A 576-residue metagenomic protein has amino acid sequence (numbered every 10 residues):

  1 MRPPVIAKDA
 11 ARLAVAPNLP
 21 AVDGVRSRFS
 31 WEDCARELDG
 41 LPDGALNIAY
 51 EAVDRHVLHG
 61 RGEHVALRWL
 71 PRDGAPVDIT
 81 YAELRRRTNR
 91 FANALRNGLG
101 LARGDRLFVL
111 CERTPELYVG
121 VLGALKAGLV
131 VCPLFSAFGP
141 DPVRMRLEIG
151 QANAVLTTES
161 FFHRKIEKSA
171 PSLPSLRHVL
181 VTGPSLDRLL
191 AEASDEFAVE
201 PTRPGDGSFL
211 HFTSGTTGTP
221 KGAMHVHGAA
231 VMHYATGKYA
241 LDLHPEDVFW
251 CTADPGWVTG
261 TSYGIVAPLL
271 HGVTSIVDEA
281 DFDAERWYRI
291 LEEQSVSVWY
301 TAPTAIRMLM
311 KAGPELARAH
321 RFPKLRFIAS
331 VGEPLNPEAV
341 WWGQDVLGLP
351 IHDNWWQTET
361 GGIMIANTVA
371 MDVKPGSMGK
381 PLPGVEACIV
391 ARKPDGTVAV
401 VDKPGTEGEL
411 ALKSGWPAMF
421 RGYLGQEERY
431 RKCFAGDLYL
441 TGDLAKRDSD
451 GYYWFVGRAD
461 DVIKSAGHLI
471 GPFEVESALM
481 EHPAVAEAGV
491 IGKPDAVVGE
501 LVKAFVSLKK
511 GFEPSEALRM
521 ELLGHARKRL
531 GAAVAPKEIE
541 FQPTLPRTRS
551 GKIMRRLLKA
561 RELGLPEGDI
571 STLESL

Functional and structural regions predicted by a protein language model:
R2-A11, L122-L189, A302: Structural core segment of the AMP-binding/adenylate-forming
E63-V65, V181, A193-F212, T219 (+2 more regions): Conserved pre-ATP/AMP-binding loop-to-beta segment of ANL
P76-I79, A94-F138, A253-D254, L469: Conserved AMP-binding/adenylate-forming
D141-R146, V155-E159, E292, W299 (+8 more regions): AMP-binding/adenylate-forming catalytic core of the ANL superfamily
V231-V248, P255-V298, K311-A312: Conserved AMP-binding/adenylation subdomain of ANL enzymes
V296-T301, M310-V373, E386: Gly/Ser/Thr-rich phosphate-binding loop
K380-G384, D395-K432, I470, E567: Conserved ATP/PPi-binding loop(s) of AMP-dependent carboxylate-activating enzymes
C388-K413, K446-D450, E513-R519, M554: Conserved beta-loop-beta connector loops within the AMP-binding
